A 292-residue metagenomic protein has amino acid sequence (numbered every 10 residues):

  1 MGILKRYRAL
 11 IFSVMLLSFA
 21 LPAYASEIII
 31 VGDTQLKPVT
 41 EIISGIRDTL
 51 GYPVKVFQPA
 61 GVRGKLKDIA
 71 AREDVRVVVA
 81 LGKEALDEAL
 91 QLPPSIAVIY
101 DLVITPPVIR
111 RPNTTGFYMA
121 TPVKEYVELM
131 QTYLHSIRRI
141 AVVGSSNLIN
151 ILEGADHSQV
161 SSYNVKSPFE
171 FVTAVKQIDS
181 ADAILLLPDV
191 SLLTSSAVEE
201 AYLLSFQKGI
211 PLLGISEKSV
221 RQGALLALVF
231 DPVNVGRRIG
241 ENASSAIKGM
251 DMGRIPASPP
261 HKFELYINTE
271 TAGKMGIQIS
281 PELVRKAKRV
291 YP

Functional and structural regions predicted by a protein language model:
G2-I11: Bacterial N-terminal signal peptides that target proteins for export
I11-A20: Bacterial N-terminal signal peptides
A23-P292: Short hydrophobic alpha-helices and adjacent helix-cap/hinge residues
